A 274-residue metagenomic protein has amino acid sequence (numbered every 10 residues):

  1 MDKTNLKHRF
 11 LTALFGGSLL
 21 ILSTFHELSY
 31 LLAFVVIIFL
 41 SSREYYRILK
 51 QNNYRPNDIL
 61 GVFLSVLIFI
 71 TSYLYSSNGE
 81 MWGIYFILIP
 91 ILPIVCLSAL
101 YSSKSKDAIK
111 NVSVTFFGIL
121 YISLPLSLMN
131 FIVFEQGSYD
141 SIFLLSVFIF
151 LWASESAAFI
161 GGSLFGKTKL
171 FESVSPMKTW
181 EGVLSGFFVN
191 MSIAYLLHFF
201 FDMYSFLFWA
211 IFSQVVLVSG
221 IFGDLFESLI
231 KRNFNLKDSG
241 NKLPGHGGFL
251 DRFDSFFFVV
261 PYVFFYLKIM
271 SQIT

Functional and structural regions predicted by a protein language model:
D2-V215: Membrane-embedded alpha-helical bundles of polytopic integral membrane proteins
L207-W209, F253, Q272-I273: Short, conserved aromatic-histidine micro-motifs
N233-S255: Interfacial loop-to-transmembrane junctions
V259-V260: C-terminal-most transmembrane helix of multi-pass membrane proteins
F265-T274: Juxtamembrane boundary at the C-terminal end of a transmembrane helix
